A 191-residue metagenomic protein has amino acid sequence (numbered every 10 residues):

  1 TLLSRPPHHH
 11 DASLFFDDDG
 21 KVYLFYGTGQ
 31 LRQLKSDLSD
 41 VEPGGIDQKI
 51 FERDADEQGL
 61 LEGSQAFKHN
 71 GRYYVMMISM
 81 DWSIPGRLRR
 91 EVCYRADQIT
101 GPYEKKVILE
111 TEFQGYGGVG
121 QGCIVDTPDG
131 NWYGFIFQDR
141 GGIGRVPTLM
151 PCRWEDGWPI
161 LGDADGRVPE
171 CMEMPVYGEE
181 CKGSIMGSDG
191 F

Functional and structural regions predicted by a protein language model:
T1-F191: Carbohydrate-active catalytic/glycan-binding domains of CAZyme proteins, especially the secreted or lumenal ectodomains
